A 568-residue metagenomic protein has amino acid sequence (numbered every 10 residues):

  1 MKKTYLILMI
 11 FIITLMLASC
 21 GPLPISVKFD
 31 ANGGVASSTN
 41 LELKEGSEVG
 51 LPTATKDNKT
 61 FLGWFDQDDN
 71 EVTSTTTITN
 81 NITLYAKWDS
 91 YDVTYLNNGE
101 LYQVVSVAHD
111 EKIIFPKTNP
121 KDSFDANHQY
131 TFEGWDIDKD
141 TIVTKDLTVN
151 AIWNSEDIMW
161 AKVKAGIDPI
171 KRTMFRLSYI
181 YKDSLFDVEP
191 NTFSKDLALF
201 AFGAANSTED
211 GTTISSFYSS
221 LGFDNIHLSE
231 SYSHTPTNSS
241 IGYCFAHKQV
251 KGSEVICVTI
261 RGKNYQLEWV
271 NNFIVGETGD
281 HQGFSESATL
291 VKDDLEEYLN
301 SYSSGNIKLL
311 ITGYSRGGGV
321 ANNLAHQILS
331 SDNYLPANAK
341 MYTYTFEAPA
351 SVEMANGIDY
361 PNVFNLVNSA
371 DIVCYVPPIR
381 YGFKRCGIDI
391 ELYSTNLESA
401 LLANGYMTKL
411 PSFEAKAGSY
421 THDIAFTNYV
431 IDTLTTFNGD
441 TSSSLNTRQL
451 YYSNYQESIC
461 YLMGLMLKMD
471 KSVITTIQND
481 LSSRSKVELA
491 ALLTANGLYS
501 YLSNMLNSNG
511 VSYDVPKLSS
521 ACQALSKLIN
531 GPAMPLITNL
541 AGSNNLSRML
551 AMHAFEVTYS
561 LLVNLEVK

Functional and structural regions predicted by a protein language model:
M1-T4: Positively charged n-region of N-terminal signal peptides that target proteins for export
M16-S19: C-terminal motif of bacterial Sec signal peptides marking the signal peptidase cleavage site
G21-D157: Secondary-structure capping and domain/repeat boundary segments
I158-H227: N-terminal low-complexity, Ser/Thr- and acidic-residue-enriched intrinsically disordered segments
I158-K182, E189, G252-V255, K292-T312 (+1 more regions): Serine hydrolase/lipase
S239-V250: Short, surface-exposed beta-strand/loop micro-motifs that present aromatic residues
C257-Y298: Active-site catalytic motif of lipid deacylating hydrolases and related acyltransferases
G313-G317, A321: Gly/Ala-rich beta-loop-alpha elbow adjacent to hydrolase catalytic centers
